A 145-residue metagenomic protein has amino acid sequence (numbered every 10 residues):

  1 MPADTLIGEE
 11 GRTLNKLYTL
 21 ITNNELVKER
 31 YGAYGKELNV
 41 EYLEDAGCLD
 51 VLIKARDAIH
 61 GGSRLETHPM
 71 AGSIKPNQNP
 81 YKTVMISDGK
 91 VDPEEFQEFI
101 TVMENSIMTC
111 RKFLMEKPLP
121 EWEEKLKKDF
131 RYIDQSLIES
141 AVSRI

Functional and structural regions predicted by a protein language model:
N15-T19: Extreme N-terminal starter segment of soluble prokaryotic enzymes
T22-K28: Short, polar loop motifs at secondary-structure junctions
K28-Y34, L43-G61, H68, K82 (+1 more regions): Rossmann-fold NAD(P)-binding glycine/threonine-rich loop
D57, S63, S87-I145: Internal alpha-helical scaffold of NAD(P)-dependent oxidoreductase catalytic cores
M70-I74: Short, solvent-exposed loop/turn elements at beta->coil junctions and helix N-caps that rim active or binding pockets
N77-Y81: A short, glycine/Asx- and small/polar-enriched loop/turn that sits immediately N-terminal to a beta-strand
